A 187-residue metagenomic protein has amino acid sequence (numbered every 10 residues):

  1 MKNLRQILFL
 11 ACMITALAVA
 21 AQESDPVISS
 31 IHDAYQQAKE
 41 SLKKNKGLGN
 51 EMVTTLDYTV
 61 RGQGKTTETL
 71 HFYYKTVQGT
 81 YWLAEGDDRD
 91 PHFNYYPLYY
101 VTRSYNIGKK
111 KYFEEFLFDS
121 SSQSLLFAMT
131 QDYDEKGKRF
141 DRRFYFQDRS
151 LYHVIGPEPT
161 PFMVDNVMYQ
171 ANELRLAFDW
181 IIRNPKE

Functional and structural regions predicted by a protein language model:
M1-L8: Bacterial N-terminal signal peptides that target proteins for export
A16-A18: N-terminal signal peptide c-region/cleavage motif recognized by signal peptidases
Q22-T80, E135-E187: Long terminal segments
P91-H92, E115-S120, D141-D148: Aromatic-rich beta-strand edge motifs centered on tyrosine
N94-T102, Q123-M129: Short, hydrophobic/aromatic-rich segments at coil-to-beta transitions
Y99-V101, I107-G108, Y112: Surface-exposed extracytoplasmic segments
S104-G108, T130-K136, E158-T160: Short, solvent-exposed aromatic-acidic interface loops
K109-E114, A128, G137-D141: Short, surface-exposed coil-to-beta transition loops
